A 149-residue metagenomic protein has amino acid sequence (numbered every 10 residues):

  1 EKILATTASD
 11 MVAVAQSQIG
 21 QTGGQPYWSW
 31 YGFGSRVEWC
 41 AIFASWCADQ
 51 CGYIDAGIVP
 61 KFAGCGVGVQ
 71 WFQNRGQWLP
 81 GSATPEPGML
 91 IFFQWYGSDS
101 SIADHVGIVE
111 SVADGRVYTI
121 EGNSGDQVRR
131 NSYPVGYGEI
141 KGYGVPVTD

Functional and structural regions predicted by a protein language model:
E1-A56: N-terminal capping segments
I3-T6, S17, F72, V109 (+1 more regions): Compositionally biased, intrinsically disordered low-complexity segments
T6-A13, G66, Q70, A83 (+1 more regions): Generic alpha-helical secondary structure signal
Q18, D104-V106, R130, I140: A generic structural signal for ordered secondary structure
G23, Y31-G32, G66, Q73-G76 (+3 more regions): Solvent-exposed, flexible loop/coil residues
I54-D126: ...with weaker cross-activation on analogous glycine-rich loops/strands in unrelated enzymes
D114-D149: Active-site signature of cysteine proteases
